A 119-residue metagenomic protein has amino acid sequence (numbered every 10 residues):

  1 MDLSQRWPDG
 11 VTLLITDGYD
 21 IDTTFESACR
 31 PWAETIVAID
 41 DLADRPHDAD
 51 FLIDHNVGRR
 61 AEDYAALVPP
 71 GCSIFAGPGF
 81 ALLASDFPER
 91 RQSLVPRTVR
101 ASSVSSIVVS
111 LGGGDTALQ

Functional and structural regions predicted by a protein language model:
M1-P70, I74: Active-site and donor-binding regions of nucleotide-sugar-utilizing enzymes
T24, L118-Q119: Phosphate- and divalent-cation-binding pockets in alpha/beta enzyme and binding domains that engage nucleotide-derived
D48-A117: A nucleotide-sugar donor-handling region in carbohydrate enzymes
